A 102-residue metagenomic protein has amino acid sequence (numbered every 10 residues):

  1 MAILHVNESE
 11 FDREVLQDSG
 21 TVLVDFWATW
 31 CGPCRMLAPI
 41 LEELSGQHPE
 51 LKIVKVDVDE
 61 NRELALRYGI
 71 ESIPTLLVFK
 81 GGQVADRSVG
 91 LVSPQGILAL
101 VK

Functional and structural regions predicted by a protein language model:
A2, N7, W27, V54: Conserved Rossmann-like nucleotide-binding pocket used by diverse enzymes that bind dinucleotide cofactors
I3-V22, R62: A short beta-strand-turn-helix
F11, V24, L41, D57 (+1 more regions): Residue-level signature of catalytic and energy-coupling elements of molecular machines, predominantly ATP/GTP-dependent
S19-T21, M36-V56, E60-R62: Conserved helix-turn-beta segment immediately C-terminal to the redox Cys motif in thioredoxin-like folds
V22, R62, Y68-L77, V92-Q95: Structural micro-motif
F26-I40: Conserved redox-active cysteine motifs that mediate thiol-disulfide chemistry, especially di-cysteine Cys-X(1-2)-Cys
L77-K102: Non-catalytic, surface beta->alpha helical segment in thiol-disulfide oxidoreductase systems
